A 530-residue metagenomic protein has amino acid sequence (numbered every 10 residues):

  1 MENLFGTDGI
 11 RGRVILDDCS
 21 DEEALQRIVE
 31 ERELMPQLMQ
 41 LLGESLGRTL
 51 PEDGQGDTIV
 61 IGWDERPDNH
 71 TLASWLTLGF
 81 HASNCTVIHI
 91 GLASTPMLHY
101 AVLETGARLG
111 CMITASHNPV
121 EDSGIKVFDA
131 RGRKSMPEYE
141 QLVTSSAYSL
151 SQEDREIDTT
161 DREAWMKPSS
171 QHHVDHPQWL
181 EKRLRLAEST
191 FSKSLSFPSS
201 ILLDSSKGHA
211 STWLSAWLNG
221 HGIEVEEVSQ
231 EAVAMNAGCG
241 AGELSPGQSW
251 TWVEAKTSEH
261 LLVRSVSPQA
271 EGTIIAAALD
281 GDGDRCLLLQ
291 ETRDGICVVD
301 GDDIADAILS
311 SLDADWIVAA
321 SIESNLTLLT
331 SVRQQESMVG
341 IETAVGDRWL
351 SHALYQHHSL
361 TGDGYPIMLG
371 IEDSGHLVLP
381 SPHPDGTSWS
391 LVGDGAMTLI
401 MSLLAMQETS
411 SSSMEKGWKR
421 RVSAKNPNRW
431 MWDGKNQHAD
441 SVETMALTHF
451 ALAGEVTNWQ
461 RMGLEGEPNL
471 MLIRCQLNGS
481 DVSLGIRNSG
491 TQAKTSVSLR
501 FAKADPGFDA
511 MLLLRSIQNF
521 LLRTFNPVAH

Functional and structural regions predicted by a protein language model:
M1-L76, S83, L109, A164-I201 (+1 more regions): An N-terminal, well-structured beta->alpha segment
L4, R108-M112, L202, I274-A278 (+1 more regions): Short glycine-aspartate micro-motif
R13, S123-A270: Gly/Ser/Thr-enriched, mixed-charge loops and adjacent short helices that form phosphate/oxyanion-binding elements
E52-D122, A216-L289, Y355: N-terminal small/polar loop signature for handling phosphorylated ligands or for N-terminal nucleophile
G54-D64, I88, S200-L203, W316-E323 (+1 more regions): Short glycine-rich phosphate-binding loop at a beta-alpha junction
V120-S123, A130-M136, S145, V253-M338: Replace "Mg2+/Mn2+-dependent" with "divalent metal-dependent
E227-S229, D294-A314, T387-M401: Gly/Ser/Thr-rich active-site loops/lids in small-molecule metabolic enzymes that frequently grip phosphoryl groups
I275, G281, A314-H530: Phosphate-binding and adjacent anionic-ligand microenvironments
